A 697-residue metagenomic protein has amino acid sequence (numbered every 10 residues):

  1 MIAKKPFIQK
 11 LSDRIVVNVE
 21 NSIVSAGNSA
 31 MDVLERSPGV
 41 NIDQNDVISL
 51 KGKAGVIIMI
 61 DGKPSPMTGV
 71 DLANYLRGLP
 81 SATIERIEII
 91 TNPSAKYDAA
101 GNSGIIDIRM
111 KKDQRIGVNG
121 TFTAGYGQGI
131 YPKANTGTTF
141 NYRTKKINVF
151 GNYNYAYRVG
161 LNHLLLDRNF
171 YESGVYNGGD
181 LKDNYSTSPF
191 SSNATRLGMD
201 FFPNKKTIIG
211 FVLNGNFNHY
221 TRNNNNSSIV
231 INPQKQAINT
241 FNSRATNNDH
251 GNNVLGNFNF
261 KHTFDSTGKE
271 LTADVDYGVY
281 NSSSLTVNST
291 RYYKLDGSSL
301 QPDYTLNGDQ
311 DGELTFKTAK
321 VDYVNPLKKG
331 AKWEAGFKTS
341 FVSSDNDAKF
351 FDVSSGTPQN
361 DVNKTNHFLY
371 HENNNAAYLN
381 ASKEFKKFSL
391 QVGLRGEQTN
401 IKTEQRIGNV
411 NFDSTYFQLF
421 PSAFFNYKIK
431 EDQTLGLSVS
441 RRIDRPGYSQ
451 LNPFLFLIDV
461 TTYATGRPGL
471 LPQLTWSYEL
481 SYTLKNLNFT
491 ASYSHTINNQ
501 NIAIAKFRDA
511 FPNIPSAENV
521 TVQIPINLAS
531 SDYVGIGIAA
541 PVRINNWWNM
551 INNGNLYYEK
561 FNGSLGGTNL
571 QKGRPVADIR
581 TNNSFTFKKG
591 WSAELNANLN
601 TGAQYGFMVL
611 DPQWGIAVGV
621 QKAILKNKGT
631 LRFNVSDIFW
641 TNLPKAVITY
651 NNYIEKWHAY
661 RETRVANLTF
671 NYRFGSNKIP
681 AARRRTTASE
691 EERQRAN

Functional and structural regions predicted by a protein language model:
M1-I23, D43-N45, K51-G55, I90-P93 (+1 more regions): Short, acidic, small-residue-rich periplasmic hinge/interaction motif at the N-terminus of Gram-negative outer-membrane
A30-V33, L72-N74, I89, G101-T123 (+1 more regions): N-terminal periplasmic accessory domains that precede and gate Gram-negative outer-membrane beta-barrel machines
M31-T68: Extracytoplasmic beta-strand/coil segments of soluble accessory domains associated with Gram-negative outer-membrane
P64-T91: Short acidic/polar hinge/loop motifs at secondary-structure boundaries that mediate gating or recognition
R109-A124, H163, D167-F170, L181 (+13 more regions): Surface-exposed extracellular loop regions of Gram-negative outer-membrane beta-barrel proteins
A194-N218, S243-E404, K428, D432 (+2 more regions): Face-selective signature of the C-terminal outer-membrane beta-barrel domain
N307, F316-K320, D361-N366, L471 (+4 more regions): Outer membrane beta-barrel strand-and-loop segments of large Gram-negative receptors, especially TonB-dependent
N400-K402, E431-S477, S494-E518, I638-N651: Surface-exposed extracellular loop regions of Gram-negative outer-membrane beta-barrel proteins, predominantly
